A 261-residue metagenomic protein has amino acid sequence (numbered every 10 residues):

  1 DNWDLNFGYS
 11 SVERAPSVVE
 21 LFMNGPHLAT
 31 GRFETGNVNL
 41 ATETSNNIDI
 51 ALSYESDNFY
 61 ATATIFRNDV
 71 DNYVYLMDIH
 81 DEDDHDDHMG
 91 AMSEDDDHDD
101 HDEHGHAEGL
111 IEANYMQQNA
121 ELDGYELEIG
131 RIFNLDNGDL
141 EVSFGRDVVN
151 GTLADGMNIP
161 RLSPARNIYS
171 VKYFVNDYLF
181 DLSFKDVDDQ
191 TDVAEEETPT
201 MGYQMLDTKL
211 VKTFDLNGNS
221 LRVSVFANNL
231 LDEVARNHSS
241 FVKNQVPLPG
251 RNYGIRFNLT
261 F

Functional and structural regions predicted by a protein language model:
D1, L40, I50-Y54, L127-R131 (+4 more regions): Residues on the lipid-exposed face of transmembrane beta-strands in outer-membrane beta-barrel proteins
D1-N2, N58, N134-L140, D215-R222: Short loop/turn motifs that connect adjacent beta-strands in outer-membrane beta-barrel proteins
D1-V70, S143-G145, K172: Structural signature of Gram-negative outer-membrane beta-barrels, strongest in the C-terminal barrel of TonB-dependent
L5-F7, A61-A63, L140-F144, Y169 (+4 more regions): Transmembrane beta-strands of outer-membrane beta-barrel proteins
E13-R14, V70-D71, D189-D192, K212-F261: C-terminal beta-signal and adjacent terminal beta-strands/loops of Gram-negative outer-membrane beta-barrel proteins
R32-V38, N47, I111-M116, L153-N158 (+2 more regions): Extracellular loop and loop/strand-boundary signature of outer-membrane beta-barrel proteins
T44-I48, E55-D57, N119-Y125, S163-N167 (+2 more regions): Residues that define the transmembrane beta-barrel architecture of outer-membrane proteins
F66-V70, V74, D81, D87-T191 (+2 more regions): Gram-negative outer-membrane beta-barrel transporters
